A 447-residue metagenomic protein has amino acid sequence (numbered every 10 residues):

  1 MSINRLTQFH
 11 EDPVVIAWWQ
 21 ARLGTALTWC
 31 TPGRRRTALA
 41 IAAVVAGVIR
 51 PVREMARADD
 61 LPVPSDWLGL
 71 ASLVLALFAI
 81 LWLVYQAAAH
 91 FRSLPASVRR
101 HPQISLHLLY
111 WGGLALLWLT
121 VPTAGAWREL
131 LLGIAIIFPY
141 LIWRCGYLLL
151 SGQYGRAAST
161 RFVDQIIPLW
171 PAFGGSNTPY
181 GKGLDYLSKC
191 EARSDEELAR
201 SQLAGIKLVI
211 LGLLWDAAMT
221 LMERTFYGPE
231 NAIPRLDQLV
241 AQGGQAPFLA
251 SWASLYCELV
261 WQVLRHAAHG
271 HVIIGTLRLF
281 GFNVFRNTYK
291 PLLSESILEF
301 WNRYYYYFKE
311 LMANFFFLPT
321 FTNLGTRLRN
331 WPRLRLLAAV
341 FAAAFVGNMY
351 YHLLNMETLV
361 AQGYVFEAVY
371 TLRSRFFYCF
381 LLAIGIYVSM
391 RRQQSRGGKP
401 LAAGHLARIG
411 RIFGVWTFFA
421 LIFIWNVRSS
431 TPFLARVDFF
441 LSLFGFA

Functional and structural regions predicted by a protein language model:
M1-A447: Membrane-embedded transmembrane alpha-helical bundles that form the catalytic cores of multi-pass lipid-modifying
